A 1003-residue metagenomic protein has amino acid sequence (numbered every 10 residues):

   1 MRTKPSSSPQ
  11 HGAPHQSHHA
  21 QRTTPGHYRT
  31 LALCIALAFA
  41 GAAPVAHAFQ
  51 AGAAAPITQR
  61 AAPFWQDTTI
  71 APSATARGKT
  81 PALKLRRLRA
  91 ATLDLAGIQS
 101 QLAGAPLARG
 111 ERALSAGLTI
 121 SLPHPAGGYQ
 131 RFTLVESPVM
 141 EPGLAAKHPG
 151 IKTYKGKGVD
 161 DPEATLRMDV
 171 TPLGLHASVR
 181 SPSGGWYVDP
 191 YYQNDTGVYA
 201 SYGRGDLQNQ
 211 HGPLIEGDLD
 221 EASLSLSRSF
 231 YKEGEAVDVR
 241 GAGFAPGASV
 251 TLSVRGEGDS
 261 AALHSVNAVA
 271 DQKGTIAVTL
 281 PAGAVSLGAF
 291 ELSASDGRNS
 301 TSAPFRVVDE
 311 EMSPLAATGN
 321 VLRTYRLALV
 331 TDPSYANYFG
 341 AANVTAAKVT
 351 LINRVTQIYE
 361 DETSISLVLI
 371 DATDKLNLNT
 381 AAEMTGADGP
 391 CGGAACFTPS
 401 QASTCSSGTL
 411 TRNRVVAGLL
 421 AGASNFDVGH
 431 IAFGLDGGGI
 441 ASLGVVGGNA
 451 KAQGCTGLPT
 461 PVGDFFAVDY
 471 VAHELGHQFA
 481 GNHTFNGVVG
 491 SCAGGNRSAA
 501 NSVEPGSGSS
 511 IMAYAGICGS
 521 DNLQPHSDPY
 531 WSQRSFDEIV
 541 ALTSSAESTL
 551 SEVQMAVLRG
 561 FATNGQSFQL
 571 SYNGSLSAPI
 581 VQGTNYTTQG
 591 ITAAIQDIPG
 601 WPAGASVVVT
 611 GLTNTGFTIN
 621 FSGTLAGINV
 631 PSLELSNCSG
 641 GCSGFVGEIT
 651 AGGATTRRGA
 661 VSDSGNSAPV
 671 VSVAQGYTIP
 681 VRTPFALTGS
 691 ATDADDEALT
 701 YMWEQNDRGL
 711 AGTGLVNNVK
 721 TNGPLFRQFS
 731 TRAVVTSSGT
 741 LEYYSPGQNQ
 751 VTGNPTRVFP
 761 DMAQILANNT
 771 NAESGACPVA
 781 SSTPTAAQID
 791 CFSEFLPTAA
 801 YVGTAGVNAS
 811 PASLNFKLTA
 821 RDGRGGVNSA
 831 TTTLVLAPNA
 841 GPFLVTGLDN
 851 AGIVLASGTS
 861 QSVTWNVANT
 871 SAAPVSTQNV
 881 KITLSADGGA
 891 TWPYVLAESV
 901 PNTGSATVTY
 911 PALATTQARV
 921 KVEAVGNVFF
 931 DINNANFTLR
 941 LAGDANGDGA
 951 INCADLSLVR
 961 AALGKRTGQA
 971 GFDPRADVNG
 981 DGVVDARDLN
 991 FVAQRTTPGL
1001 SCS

Functional and structural regions predicted by a protein language model:
R2, A48-H211, L219-D220: N-terminal prosegments of processed precursors
R180-P182, E216, S223, A317-T549 (+6 more regions): Extracellular (secreted or membrane-anchored) zinc-dependent metallopeptidases, primarily metzincins but also closely
L207-L219, S548-V661: Polar low-complexity, Ser/Thr/Gly/Ala/Asp/Asn-rich disordered segments used for subunit assembly and tip/surface
D220-E311: Extracytoplasmic/secretory-pathway segments with low complexity and glycosylation-like composition
G243-P246, G689-D695, D707, D822 (+2 more regions): Extracellular acidic, Ser/Thr/Pro-rich low-complexity tracts
R821-G826, V925-V928: Short, solvent-exposed loop/turn segments at the edges of extracellular beta-sandwich modules
T883-A886: Conserved Ser/Thr-centered positions that define the repeating blades of beta-propeller domains
F937-S1003: Cellulosome-associated attachment modules in secreted, modular CAZymes
